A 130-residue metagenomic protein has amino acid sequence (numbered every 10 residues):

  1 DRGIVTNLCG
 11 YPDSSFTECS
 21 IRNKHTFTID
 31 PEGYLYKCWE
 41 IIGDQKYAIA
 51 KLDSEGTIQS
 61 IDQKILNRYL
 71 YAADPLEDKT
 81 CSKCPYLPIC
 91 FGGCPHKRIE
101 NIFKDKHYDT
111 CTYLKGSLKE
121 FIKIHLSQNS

Functional and structural regions predicted by a protein language model:
D1-D44, I89: A C-terminal junction/extension of Radical SAM enzymes
D1-Y11, E40-P85: C-terminal accessory region of radical SAM enzymes
C19, I49-L52, C111: Short clusters of hydrophobic/aromatic residues that line enzyme substrate/ligand-binding pockets
R22, D53, H96-E100: Functionally constrained cores in energy, signaling, and assembly domains
G33, G56, N101-F103: Detector for glycine-centered tight turns/loop "hinges" at secondary-structure junctions
K46, L76-S130: Radical SAM enzyme core and accessory elements
